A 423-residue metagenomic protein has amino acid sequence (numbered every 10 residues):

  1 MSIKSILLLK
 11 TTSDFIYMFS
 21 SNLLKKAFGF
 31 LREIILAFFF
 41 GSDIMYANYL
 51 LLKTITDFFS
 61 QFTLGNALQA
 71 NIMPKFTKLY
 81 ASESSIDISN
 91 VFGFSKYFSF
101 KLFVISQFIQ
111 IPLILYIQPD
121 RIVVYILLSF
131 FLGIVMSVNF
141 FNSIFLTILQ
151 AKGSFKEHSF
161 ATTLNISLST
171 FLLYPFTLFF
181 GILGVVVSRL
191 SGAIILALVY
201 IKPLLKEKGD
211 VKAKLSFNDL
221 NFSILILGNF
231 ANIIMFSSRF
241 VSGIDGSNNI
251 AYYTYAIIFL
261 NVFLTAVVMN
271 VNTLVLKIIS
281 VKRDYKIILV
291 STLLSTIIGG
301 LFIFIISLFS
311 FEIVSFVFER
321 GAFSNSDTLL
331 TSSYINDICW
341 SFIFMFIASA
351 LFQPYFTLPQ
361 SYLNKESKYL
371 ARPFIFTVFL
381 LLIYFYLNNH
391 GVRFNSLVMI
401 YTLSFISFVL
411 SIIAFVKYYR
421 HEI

Functional and structural regions predicted by a protein language model:
M1-L31, L52, S89-G93, Y125 (+6 more regions): N-terminal membrane topogenesis motif
S13-A37, G41, R189-L196, Y200 (+1 more regions): Transmembrane helical elements of multi-pass membrane transporters/channels
M18-N22, I134, F145-Y174, K286-L289 (+4 more regions): Alpha-helical transmembrane segments of multi-pass membrane transporters/permeases
A47-G65, I250-V268, L294: Alpha-helical transmembrane segments of polytopic membrane transporters and translocases
L64-S82, T265-D284, F352-F356: Helix-loop junctions and terminal segments of transmembrane helices in multi-pass membrane transport/translocation
N66-L115, I126-L127, R283-I303: Membrane-water interface segments that mark the loop-to-transmembrane alpha-helix transition
I114-F131, F309-I343, R393-V398: Interfacial segments at transmembrane-helix termini and the short loops linking adjacent helices
F160-L205, F374-F379, R393-R420: Hydrophobic alpha-helical transmembrane segments
